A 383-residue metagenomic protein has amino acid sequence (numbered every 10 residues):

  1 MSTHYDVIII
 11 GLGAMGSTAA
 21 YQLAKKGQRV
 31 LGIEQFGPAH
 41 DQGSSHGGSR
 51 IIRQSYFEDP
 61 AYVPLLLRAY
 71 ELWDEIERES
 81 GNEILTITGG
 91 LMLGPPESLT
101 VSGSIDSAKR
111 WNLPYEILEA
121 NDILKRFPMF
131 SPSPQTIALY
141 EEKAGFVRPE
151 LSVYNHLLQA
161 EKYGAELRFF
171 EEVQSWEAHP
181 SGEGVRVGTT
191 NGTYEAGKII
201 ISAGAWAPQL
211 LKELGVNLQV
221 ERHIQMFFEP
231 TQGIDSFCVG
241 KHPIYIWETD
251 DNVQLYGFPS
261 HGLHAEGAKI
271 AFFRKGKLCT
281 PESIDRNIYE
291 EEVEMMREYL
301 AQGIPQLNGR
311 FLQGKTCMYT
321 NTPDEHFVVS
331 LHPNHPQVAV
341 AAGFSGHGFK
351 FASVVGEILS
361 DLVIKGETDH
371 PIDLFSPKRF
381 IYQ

Functional and structural regions predicted by a protein language model:
S2-G13: Beta1/beta-strand and adjacent pyrophosphate-binding region of the FAD-binding site in flavoprotein oxidoreductases
T3-Y5, G188-K198: Core beta-strand elements of the Rossmann-like FAD/NAD(P) dinucleotide-binding domain in flavoenzyme oxidoreductases
G16-S17: N-terminal Rossmann-fold NAD(P) dinucleotide-binding loop
A20-K25, G81-L85, T193-Y194, K198 (+1 more regions): Active-site substrate-recognition segment that forms the wall of the catalytic cavity or substrate channel
A24-S45: Glycine-rich FAD pyrophosphate-binding loop
S49-R126, L255: Dinucleotide-binding Rossmann-like beta1-alpha1 core, especially the glycine-rich loop that anchors the ADP
E75, P95-F169, S175-E183: Flavin (FAD/FMN) cofactor-binding and adjacent substrate-gating region of FAD-dependent oxidoreductase domains
N121-K125, F146, E221, E290-S353 (+2 more regions): Flavin (FAD/FMN) cofactor-binding core of flavoprotein oxidoreductases
